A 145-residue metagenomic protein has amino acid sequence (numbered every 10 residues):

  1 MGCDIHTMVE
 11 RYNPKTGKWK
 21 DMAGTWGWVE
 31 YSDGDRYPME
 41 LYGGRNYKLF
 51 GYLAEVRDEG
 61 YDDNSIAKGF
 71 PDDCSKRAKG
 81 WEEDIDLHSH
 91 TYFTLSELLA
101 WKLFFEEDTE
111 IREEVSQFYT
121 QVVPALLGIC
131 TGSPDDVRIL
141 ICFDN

Functional and structural regions predicted by a protein language model:
M1-D135, D144-N145: Acidic (Asp/Glu-rich) sequence patches and key acidic residues that form negatively charged surfaces used
